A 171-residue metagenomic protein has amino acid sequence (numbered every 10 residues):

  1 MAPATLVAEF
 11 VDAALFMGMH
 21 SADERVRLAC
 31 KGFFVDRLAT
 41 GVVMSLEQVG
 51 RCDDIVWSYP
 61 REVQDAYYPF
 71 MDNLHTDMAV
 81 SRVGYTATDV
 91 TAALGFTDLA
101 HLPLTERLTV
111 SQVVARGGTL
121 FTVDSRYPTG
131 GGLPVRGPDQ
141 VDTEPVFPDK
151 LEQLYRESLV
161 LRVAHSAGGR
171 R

Functional and structural regions predicted by a protein language model:
M1-M44, V56-D65, G132, P145-R171: Short, well-structured N-terminal submotif of metal-dependent ribonuclease cores
V11, S45-L46, F121-D124: Short His-Asn-centered micro-motif
F16, V49, Y127-P128: A generic structural signal for short hydrophobic patches within well-formed alpha-helices
C30-V35, Y68-M71, R107-S111, P128: Short amphipathic alpha-helical segments and helix-helix/interface helices
I55, V63, Y67-T76, V80: Short, surface-exposed acidic-centric catalytic microdomains
M78-G131, R170: Active-site neighborhoods of divalent-metal-dependent phosphate/nucleic-acid chemistry enzymes
T122, P134-V146: Active-site or metal-binding loop neighborhoods of secreted/extracellular toxin and effector enzymes
